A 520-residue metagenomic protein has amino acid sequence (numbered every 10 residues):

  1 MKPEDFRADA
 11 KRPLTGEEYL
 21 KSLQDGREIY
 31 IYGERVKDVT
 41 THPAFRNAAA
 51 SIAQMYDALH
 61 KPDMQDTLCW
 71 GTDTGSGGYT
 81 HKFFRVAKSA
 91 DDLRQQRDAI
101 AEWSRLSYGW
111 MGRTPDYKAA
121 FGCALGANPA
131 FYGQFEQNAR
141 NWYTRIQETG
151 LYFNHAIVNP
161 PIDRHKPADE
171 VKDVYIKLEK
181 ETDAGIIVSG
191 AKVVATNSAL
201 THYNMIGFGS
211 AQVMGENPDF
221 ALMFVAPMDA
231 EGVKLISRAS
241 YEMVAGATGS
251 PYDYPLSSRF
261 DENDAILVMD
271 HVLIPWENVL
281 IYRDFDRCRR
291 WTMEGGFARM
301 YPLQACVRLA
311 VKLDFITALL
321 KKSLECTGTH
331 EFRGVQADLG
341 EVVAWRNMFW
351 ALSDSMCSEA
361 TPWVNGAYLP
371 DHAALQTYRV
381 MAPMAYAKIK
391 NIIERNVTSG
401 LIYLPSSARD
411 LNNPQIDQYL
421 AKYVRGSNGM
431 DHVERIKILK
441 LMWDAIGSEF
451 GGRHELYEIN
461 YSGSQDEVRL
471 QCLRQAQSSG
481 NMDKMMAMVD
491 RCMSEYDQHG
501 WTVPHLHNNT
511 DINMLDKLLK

Functional and structural regions predicted by a protein language model:
P3-A58: N-terminal-proximal low-complexity accessory segments that begin disordered and transition into the first
R46, A50, T144-Q147, V311-D314 (+3 more regions): Generic structural signal for well-ordered, non-transmembrane alpha-helical segments in soluble/cytosolic regions
D57-F153, Y203: Internal helix-loop-helix
H155-R308, Q475-L519: FAD-binding core of flavoproteins
V158, E325, A351-S358, A387-E394 (+1 more regions): Charged/polar positions within long, soluble alpha-helices
Q304-P362: Extended amphipathic alpha-helical segments enriched in small hydrophobics
Q336-G340, Y368-Q376: Short, charged, amphipathic alpha-helical segments
A373-D516: Alpha-helix capping/hinge segments and adjacent helical runs
